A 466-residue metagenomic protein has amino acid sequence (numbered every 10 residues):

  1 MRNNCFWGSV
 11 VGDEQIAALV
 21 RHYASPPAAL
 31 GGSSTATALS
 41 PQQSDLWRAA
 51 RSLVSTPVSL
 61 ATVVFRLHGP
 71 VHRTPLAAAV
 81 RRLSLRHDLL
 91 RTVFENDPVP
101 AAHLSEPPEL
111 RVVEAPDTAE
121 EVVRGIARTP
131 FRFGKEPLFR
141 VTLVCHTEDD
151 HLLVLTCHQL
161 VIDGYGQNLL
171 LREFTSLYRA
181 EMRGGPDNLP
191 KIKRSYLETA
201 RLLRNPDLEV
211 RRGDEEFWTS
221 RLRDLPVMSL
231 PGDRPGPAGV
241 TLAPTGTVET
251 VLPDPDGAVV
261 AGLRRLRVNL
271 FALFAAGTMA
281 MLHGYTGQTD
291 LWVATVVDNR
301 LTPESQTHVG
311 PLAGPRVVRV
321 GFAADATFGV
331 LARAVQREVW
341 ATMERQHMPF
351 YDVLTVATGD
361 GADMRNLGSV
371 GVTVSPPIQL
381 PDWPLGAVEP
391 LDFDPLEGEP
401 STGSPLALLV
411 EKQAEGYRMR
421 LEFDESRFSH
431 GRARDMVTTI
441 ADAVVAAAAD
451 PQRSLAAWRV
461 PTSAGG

Functional and structural regions predicted by a protein language model:
R2-G8, D13-A17, F139-S195, R432-A446: Active-site-proximal acidic secondary-structure segment that organizes catalysis
R2-L39, Q43, W340, P377-P384 (+1 more regions): Flexible, non-catalytic linker and terminal segments flanking ANL/adenylate-forming cores
R2-N3, S33, V54-L60, D88-L89 (+6 more regions): His-Asp-centered acyl/peptidyl-transfer active-site segments
R2-V54, A77-T118, P137, I192-T245: Short amphipathic alpha-helices and their capping loops
A24-P26, L30-G32, H68-L85, V99-E136 (+6 more regions): A short, small/polar-residue-rich loop/turn motif at beta-strand boundaries within alpha/beta enzyme cores
A29-A38, S44, T56-P75, F133-V154 (+5 more regions): Gly/Ser/Thr-rich phosphate-binding loops and adjoining beta-strand/alpha-helix segments that form adenosine-phosphate
H87, R91, T289-V296, F328 (+2 more regions): Extended, hydrophobic beta-loop-alpha segments that form or line the acyl/peptidyl-thioester binding and transfer paths
V93-F94, F174, Y178-I192, R221-M228 (+2 more regions): A short N-terminal helical cap/helix-turn-helix that marks the beginning of AMP-binding/adenylate-forming
